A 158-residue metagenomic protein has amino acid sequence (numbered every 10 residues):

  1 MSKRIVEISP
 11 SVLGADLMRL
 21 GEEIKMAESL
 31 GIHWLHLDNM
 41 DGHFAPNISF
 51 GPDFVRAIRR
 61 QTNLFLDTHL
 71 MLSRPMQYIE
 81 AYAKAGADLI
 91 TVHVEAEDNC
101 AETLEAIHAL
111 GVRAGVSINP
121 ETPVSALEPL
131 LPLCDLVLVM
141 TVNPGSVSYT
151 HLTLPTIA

Functional and structural regions predicted by a protein language model:
S2-A85, E97, L127-L130: Conserved N-terminal beta1-alpha1 strand-loop-helix module at the mouth
L13, H36, F65-P75, D88-N99 (+3 more regions): Catalytic beta/alpha-barrel core
G42, G145, I157: Active-site loop signature of alpha/beta-hydrolase-fold enzymes
T103: Extended substrate/RNA-proximal surfaces in nucleic-acid metabolism proteins
H108: Anion (oxyanion) recognition and catalysis
T122-C134: Anionic-ligand binding region
H151-A158: Single conserved hydrophobic/aromatic residue that forms the stacking wall/gate of nucleotide- or nucleobase-binding
